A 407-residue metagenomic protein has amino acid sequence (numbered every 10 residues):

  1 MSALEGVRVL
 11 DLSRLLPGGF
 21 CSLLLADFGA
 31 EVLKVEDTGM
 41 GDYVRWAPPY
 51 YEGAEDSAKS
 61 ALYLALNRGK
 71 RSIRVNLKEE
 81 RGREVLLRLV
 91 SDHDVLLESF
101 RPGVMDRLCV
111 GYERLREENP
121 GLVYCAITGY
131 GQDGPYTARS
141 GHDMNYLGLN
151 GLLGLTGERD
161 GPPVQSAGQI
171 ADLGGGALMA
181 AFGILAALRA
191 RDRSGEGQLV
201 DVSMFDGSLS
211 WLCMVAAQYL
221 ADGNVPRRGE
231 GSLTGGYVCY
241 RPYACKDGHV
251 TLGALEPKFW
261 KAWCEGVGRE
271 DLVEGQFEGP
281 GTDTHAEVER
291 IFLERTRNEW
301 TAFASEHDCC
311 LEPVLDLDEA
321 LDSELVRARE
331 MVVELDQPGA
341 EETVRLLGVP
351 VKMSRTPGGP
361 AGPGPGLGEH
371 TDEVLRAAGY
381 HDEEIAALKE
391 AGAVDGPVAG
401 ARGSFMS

Functional and structural regions predicted by a protein language model:
M1-G183, A187-R193, G366, D372-S407: N-terminal helix-loop segment corresponding to the beta1-alpha1 unit of nucleotide/adenylate-binding folds
G39, Y130-G131, M204-L209, D247 (+2 more regions): Glycine-rich beta-alpha junction loops
Y63, E230-G235, Y240-R241, E341-V344 (+1 more regions): Short Gly/Pro-enriched turn/cap motifs at secondary-structure boundaries
Q132, D160-A171, D192-S208, N224 (+2 more regions): Conserved Rossmann-fold dehydrogenase catalytic segment
G176-G197, S210-G223, C264-D271: Oxidoreductase and adenylate-handling cofactor-binding alpha/beta cores
L233, V238-L311, D318: Aromatic-enriched alpha-helical interface/lid elements that frame and gate functional surfaces
R297-S354: C-terminal core of ALDH-fold dehydrogenases
Q337-A387: Flexible, small-/acidic-enriched active-site or ligand-binding loops
